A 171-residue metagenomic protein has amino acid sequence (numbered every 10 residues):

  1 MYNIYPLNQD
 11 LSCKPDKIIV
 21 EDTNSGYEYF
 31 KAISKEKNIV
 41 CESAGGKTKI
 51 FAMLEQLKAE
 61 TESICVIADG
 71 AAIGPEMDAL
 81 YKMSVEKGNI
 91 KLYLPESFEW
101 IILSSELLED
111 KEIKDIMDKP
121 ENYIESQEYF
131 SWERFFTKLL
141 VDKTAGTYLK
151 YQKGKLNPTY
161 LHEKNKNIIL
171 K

Functional and structural regions predicted by a protein language model:
M1-K171: Acidic, divalent-metal-binding catalytic cores of TOPRIM and closely related two-metal-ion phosphodiester/pyrophosphate
